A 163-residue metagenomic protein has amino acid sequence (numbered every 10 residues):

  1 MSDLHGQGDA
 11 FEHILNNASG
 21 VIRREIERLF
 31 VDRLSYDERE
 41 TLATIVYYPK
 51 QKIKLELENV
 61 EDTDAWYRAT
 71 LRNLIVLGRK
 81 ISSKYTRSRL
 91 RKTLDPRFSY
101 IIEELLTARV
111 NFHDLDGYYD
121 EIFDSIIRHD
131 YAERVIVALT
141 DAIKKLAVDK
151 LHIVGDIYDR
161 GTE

Functional and structural regions predicted by a protein language model:
M1-E163: Feature recognizes metal-dependent phosphohydrolase scaffolds
